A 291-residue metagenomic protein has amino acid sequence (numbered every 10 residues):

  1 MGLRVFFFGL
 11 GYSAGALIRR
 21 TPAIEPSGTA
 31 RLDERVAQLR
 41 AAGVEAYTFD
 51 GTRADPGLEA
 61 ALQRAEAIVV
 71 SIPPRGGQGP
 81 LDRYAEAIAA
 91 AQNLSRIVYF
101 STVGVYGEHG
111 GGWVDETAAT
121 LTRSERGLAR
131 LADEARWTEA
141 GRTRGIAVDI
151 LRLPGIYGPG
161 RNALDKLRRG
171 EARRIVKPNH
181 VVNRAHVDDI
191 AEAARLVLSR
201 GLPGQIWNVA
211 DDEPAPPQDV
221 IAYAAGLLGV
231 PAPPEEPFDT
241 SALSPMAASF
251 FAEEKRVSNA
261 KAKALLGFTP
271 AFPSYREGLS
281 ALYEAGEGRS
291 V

Functional and structural regions predicted by a protein language model:
L58-Y99: NAD(P)-cofactor binding segment of oxidoreductase domains
A85-E125: Conserved Rossmann-fold NAD(P)-dependent oxidoreductase catalytic core, especially the SDR/UDP-sugar
G110-I150: Catalytic helix-loop patch of NAD(P)-dependent Rossmann-fold dehydrogenases
L131, R144-I146, I156-R169, L196-W207 (+2 more regions): Glycine/proline-rich active-site loop of Rossmann-fold NAD(P)-dependent oxidoreductases
D165-A185, D189: A conserved pocket-lining segment of Rossmann-fold NAD(P)-dependent short-chain dehydrogenase/reductase
A193-A194, R200-A247: Mid/C-terminal beta-alpha module of Rossmann-like enzyme folds, strongest in SDR-family dehydrogenases/epimerases
A222, S241-T269: Conserved C-terminal active-site "lid" loop/helix of NAD(P)H-dependent oxidoreductases that clamps the redox cofactor
P273-V291: Amphipathic terminal alpha-helices
